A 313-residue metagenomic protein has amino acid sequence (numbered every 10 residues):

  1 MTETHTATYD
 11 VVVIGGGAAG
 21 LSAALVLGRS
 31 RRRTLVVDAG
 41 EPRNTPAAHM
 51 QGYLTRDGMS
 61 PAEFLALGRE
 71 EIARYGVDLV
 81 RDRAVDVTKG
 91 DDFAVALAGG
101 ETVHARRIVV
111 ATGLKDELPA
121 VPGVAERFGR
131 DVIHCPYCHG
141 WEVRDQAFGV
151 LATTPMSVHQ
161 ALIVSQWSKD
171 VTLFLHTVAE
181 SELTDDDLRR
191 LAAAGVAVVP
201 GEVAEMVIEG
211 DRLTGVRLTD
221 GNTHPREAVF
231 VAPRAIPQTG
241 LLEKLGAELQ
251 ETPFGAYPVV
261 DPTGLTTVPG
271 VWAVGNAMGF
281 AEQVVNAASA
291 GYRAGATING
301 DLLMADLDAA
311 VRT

Functional and structural regions predicted by a protein language model:
T2-E3, Y9-E63, A147, M156-S181: Beta1-alpha1 glycine-rich phosphate/pyrophosphate-binding loop at the start of Rossmann-like nucleotide-binding domains
G17-A18, D116, P155-M156, M278-G279: Residue-level detector of alpha-helix initiation sites
A24-L25, V158-A161, V274-T313: A conserved FAD-binding loop/helix module that cradles the flavin
R29, R33, A39-E41, A48-Y75 (+2 more regions): N-terminal glycine-rich dinucleotide-binding loop that anchors FAD/FMN and/or NAD(P) in oxidoreductases
A66-L97, T102-A105, S168-A256, L303-T313: A Rossmann-like FAD-binding core segment of flavoenzymes
K115-L162: Glycine-rich dinucleotide-binding loop and its adjacent helix/turn
E126-E142, A235-V285, R293: FAD-site-proximal beta/loop scaffold in flavoenzymes
